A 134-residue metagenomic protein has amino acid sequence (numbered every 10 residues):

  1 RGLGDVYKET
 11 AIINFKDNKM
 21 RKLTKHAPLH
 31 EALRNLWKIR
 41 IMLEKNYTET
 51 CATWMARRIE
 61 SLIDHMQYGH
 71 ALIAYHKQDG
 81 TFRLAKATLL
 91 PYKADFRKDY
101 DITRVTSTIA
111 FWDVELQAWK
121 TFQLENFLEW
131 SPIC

Functional and structural regions predicted by a protein language model:
R1-T10: Short, small-residue-biased leader/transition segments that mark boundaries at the very start of proteins
R21-L33: Eukaryotic low-complexity, non-globular regulatory regions
K45-S61, A85-K98: Charged, amphipathic alpha-helical segments
Q67-Y75: A short, Trp-centered hydrophobic/proline-enriched beta-strand micro-motif
H76-K77, V114: Short, acidic, Ser/Thr-enriched surface-loop or helix-capping motifs
L89-A118: Acidic, aromatic-enriched beta-alpha/helix-loop junctions
Y92-D95, Q117-C134: Structured surface patches comprising rigid loops and adjacent beta-strands/short helices at the edges of well-ordered
